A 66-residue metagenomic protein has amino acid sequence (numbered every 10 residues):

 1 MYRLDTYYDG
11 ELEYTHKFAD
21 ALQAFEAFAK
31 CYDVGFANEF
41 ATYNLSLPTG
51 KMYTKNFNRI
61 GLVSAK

Functional and structural regions predicted by a protein language model:
M1-E13, F40: Short aromatic-glycine-(Arg/Gly/Cys) micro-motifs in beta-strand/loop hairpins
D9-Q23: A short, exposed loop/beta-hairpin motif centered on an aromatic-Gly-Thr core
E11-E13, A27, M52: Secondary-structure boundary/capping motif
D20-G35: Charged, amphipathic alpha-helical segments
Y32-K66: Short, mixed-charge low-complexity intrinsically disordered segments
